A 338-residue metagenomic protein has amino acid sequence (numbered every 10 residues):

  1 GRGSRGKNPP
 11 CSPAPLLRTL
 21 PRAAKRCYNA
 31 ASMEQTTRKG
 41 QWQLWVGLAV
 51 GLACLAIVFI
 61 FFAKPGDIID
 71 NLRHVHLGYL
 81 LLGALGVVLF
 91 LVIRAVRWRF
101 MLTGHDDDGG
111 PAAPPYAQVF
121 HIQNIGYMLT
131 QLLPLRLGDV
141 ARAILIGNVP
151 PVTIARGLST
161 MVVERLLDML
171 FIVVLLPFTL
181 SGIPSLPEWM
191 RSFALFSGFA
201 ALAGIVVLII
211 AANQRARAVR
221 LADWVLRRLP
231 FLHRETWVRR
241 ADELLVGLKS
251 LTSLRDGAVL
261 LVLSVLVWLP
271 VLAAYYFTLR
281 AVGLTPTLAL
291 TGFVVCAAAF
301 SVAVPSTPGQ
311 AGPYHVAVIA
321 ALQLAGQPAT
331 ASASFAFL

Functional and structural regions predicted by a protein language model:
G1-G6, C11-L17, C27: Targeting/processing segments of secretory and organellar proteins
R18, A23-N124, G182, E188-A303 (+2 more regions): Predominantly cytoplasmic-facing regulatory/coupling regions of multi-pass membrane proteins
V92-A95, L133-R142, A289-L290, S301-I319: Transmembrane helix boundary and interhelical junction motifs in multipass membrane proteins
P111-Q123, V140-L158: Intramembrane catalytic core of multi-pass membrane enzymes that act on lipidic substrates
A117-Q118, V152-V163, P328-L338: Membrane-interface alpha-helices at helix entry/exit sites of multi-pass transporters
Y127-R136, V140, R165-V173: Mid-bilayer segments of alpha-helical transmembrane spans in multi-pass integral membrane proteins that mediate
I146-T153, V294, V316-A331: Interfacial segments of multi-pass membrane proteins
L175-S185: Transmembrane alpha-helix termini and helix-breaking/packing motifs in multi-pass membrane transporters
